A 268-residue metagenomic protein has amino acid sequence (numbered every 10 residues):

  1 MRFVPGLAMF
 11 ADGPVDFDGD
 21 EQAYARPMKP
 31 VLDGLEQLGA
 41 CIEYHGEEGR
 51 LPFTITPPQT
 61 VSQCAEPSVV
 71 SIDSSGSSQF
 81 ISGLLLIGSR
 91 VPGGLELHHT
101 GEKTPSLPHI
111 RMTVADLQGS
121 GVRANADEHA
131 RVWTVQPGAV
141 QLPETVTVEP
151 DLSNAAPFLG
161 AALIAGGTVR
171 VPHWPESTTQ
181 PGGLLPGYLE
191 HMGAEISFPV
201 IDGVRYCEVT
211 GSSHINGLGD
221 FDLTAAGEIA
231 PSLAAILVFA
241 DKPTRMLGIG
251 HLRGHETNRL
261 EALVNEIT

Functional and structural regions predicted by a protein language model:
M1-T268: Short, structured segments at the rim of ligand-binding sites
